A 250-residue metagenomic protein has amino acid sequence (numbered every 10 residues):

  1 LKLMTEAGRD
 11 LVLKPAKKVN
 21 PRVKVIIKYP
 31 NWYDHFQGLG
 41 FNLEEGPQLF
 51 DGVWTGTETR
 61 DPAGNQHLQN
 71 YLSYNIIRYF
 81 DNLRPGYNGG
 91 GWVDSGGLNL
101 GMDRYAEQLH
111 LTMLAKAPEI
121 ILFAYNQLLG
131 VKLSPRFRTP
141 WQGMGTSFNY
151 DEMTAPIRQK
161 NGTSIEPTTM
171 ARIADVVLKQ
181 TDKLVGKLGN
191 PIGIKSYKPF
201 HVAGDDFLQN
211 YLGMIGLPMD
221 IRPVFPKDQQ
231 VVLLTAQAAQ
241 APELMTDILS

Functional and structural regions predicted by a protein language model:
M4-R9, L13-P15, V19-P218: Hydrophobic targeting/anchoring helices
K198-S250: Helical hinge/lid and interdomain linker segments adjacent to catalytic or ligand-binding clefts that mediate domain
